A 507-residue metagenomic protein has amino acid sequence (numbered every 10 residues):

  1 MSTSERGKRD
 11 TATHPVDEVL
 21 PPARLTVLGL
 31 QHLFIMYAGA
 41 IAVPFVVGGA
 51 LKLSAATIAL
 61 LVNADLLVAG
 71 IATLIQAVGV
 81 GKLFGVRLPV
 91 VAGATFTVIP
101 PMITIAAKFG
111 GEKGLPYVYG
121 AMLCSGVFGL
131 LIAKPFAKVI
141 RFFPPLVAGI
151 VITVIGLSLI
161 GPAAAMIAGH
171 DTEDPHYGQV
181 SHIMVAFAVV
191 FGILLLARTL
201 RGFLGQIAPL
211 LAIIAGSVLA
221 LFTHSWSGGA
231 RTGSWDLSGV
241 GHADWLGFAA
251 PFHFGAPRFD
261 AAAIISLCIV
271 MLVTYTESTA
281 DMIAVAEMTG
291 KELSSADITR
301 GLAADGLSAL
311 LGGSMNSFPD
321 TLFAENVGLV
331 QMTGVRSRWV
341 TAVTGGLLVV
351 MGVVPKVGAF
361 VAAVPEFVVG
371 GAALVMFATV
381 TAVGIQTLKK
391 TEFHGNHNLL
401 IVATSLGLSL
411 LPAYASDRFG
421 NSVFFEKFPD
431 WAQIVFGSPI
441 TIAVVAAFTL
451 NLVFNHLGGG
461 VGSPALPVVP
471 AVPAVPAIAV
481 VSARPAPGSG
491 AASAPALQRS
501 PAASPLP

Functional and structural regions predicted by a protein language model:
S2-P89, P100-F109: N-terminal signal-anchor module of multipass membrane proteins
R6-D10, A40-P44, G48, A188-T199 (+6 more regions): Juxtamembrane interface elements at the cytosolic ends of transmembrane helices in multi-pass membrane proteins
D10-T11, P15-V19, L195, L210-L267 (+2 more regions): Hydrophobic transmembrane alpha-helices of multi-pass solute/ion transporters
P22, G48-R87, S266-R338, A483: Membrane-embedded helical hairpins/re-entrant loop segments and their flanking transmembrane helices within multi-pass
A23-A40, G178-V190, A208, F248-D281 (+1 more regions): Hydrophobic, membrane-embedded alpha-helices of multi-pass small-molecule transporters
L60, L83-T97, R141-A148, G205-L211 (+4 more regions): Short, non-helical or kinked segments that cap or interrupt transmembrane helices
A107-W226, T344-G345, V349-S463: Membrane-embedded alpha-helical modules
P439-P507: Terminal cytosolic tails of multi-pass membrane transporters, especially the segment immediately following the final
